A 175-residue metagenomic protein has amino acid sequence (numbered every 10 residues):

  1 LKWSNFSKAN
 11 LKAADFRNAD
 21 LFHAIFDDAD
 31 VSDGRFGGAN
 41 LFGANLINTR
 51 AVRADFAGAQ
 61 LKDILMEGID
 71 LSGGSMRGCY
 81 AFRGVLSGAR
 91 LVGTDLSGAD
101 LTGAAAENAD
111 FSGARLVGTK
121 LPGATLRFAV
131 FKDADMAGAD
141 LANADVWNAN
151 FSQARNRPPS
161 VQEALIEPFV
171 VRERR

Functional and structural regions predicted by a protein language model:
L1-R175: Tandem repeat scaffolds
